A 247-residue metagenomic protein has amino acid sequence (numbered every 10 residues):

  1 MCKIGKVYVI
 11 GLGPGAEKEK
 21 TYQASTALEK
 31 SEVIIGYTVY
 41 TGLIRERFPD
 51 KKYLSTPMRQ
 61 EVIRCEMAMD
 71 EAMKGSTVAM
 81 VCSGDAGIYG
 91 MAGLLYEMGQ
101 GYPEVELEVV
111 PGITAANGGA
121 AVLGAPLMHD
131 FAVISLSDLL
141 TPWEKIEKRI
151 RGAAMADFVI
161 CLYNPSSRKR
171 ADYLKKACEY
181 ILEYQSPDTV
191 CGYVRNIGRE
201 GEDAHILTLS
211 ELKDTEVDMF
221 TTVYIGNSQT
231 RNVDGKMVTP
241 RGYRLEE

Functional and structural regions predicted by a protein language model:
M1-L107, G118, K213: Class I S-adenosyl-L-methionine
V7, T77-V78, M155-E247: A contiguous loop/helix-start segment that scaffolds small-molecule binding in enzyme catalytic cores
L12-P14, G36-V39, T56-M58, S83-D85 (+7 more regions): Fold-independent oxyanion-binding glycine-rich loops and adjacent beta-strand/coil segments at enzyme active sites
G13-E19, L140-W143, H205-L207: Short gly/ser/thr-rich secondary-structure transition/capping motifs
Y22, I88-A156: Class I SAM-dependent methyltransferase SAM-binding "motif I" and its flanking Rossmann-like core
S31-I34, R47, E71-G75, M98 (+6 more regions): Change "in soluble alpha/beta enzymes" to "in soluble alpha/beta proteins
